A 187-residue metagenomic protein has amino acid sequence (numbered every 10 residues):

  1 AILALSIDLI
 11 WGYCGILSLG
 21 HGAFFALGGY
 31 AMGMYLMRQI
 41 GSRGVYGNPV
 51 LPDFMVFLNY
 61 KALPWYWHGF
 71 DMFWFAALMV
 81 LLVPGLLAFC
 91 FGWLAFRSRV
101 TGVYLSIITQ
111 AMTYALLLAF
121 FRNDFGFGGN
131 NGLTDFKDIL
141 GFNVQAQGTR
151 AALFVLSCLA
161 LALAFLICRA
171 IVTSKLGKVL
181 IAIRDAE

Functional and structural regions predicted by a protein language model:
A1-E187: Transmembrane alpha-helices and adjacent helix-loop boundaries
